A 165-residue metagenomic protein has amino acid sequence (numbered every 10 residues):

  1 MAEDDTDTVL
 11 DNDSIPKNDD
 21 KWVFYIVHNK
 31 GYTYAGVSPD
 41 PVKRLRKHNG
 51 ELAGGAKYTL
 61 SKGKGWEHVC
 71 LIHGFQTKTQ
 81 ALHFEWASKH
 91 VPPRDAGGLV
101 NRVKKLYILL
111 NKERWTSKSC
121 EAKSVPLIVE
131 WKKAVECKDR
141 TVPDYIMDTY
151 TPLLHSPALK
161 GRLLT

Functional and structural regions predicted by a protein language model:
M1-D20, K89-T165: Boundary/linker segments flanking structured domains
K17, G65-E67: Short loop/turn motifs at secondary-structure junctions and domain boundaries
D19-Y58, G74-V91: GIY-YIG-like beta-to-alpha core
T59-G65: Short, flexible turn/loop "capping" segments at secondary-structure junctions
K62, L71-G74, Y107-N111: Alpha-helix boundary/capping detector
E67-C70, Q80-H83, K105: Acidic, Ser/Thr-rich intrinsically disordered and amphipathic helical segments
E67-Q76, R94: A short, exposed loop/beta-hairpin motif centered on an aromatic-Gly-Thr core
